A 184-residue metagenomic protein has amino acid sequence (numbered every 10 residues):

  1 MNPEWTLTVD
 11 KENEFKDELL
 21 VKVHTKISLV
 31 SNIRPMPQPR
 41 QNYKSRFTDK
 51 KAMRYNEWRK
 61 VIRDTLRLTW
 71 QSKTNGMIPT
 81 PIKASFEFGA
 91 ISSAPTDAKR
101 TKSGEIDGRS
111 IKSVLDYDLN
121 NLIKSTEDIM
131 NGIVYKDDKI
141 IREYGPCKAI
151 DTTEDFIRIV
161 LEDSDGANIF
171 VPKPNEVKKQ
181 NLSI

Functional and structural regions predicted by a protein language model:
M1-I184: Acidic, proline/glycine-enriched N-terminal capping motif
